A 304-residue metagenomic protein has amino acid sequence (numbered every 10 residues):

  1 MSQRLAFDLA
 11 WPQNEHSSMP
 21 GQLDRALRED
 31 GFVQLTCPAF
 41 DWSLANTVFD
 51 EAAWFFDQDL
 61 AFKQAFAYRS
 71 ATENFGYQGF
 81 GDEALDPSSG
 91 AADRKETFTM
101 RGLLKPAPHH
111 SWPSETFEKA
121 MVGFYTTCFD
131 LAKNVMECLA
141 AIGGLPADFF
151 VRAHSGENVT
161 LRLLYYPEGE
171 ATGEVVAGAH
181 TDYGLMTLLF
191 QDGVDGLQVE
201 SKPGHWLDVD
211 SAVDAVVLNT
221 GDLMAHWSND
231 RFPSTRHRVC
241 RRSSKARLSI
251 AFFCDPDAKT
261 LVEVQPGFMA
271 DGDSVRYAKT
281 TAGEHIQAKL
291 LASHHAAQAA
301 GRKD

Functional and structural regions predicted by a protein language model:
M1-D304: Peripheral, non-catalytic segments flanking oxidoreductase cores
